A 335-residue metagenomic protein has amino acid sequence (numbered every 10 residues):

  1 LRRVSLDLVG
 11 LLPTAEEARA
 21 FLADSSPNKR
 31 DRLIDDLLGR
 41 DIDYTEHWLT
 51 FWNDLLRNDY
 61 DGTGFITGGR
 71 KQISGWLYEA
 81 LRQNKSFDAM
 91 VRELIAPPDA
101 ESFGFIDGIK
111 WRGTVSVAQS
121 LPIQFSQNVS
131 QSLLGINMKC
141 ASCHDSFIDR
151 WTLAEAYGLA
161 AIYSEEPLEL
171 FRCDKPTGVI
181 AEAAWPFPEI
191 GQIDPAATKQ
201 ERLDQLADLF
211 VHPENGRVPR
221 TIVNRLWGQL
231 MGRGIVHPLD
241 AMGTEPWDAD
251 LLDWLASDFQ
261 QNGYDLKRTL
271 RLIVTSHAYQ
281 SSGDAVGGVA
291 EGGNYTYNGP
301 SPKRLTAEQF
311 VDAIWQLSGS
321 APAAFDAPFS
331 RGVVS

Functional and structural regions predicted by a protein language model:
L1-Q192, L203-L206, N215-S257, Y264-S335: Short, structured secondary-structure elements that scaffold catalytic or ligand/cofactor-binding regions
P195: Flexible, polar/acidic helix-loop-strand segments at domain edges
K199: Glycine- and hydrophobic-rich flexible loops that cap the catalytic core of alpha/beta enzyme folds
V211: Cell-envelope and extracellular/periplasmic
